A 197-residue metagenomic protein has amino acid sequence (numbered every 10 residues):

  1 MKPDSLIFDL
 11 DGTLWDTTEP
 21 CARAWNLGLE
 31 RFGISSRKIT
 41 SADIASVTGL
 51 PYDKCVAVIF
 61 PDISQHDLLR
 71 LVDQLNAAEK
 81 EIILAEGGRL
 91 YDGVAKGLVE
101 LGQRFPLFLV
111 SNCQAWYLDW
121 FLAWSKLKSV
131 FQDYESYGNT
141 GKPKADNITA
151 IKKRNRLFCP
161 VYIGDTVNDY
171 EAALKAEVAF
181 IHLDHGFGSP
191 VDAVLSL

Functional and structural regions predicted by a protein language model:
M1-A42: Active-site neighborhood of HAD-like aspartate-dependent phosphohydrolases
M1-D4, H66, V99, A115 (+1 more regions): Asp-based, Mg2+/Mn2+-dependent phosphohydrolase catalytic module
T13, S111-C113: Conserved phosphate-coupling serine/threonine residues in phosphotransfer and NTP-handling enzymes
P20, P51, R89-G93, C113 (+2 more regions): Short beta->alpha linker loops
R23, R31-I63, L69, D92: Alpha-helical substrate-recognition element adjacent to the catalytic core
A24, C55, G93, Y117-W120 (+1 more regions): Phosphate- and divalent-cation-binding pockets in alpha/beta enzyme and binding domains that engage nucleotide-derived
A57-A95, V99: Metal-dependent phosphoesterase signature
R104-L109, F158-P160: Short active-site oxyanion
